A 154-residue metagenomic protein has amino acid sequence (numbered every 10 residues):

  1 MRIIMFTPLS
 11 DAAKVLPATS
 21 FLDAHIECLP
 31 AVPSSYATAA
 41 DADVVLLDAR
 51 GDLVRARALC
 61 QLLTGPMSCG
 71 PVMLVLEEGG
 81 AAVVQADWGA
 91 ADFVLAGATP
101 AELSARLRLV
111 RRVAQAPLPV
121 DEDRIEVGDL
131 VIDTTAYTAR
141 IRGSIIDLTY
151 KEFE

Functional and structural regions predicted by a protein language model:
M1-I4: Extreme N-terminal starter segment of soluble prokaryotic enzymes
T7, D48, L95, L148: Small/polar loops that bind or transfer phosphate-bearing groups
P8-K14, D23, P30-V72, L76-V83: Conserved phosphotransfer microenvironments
L22-C28, D43, G89-L95: Active-site regions of enzymes building and remodeling cell-envelope glycoconjugates
T64, S68-E126: Basic, amphipathic DNA-recognition helix from helix-turn-helix-like DNA-binding domains
R112-K151: Short, Lys/Arg-enriched segments at the junction into DNA-binding effector domains of transcriptional regulators
